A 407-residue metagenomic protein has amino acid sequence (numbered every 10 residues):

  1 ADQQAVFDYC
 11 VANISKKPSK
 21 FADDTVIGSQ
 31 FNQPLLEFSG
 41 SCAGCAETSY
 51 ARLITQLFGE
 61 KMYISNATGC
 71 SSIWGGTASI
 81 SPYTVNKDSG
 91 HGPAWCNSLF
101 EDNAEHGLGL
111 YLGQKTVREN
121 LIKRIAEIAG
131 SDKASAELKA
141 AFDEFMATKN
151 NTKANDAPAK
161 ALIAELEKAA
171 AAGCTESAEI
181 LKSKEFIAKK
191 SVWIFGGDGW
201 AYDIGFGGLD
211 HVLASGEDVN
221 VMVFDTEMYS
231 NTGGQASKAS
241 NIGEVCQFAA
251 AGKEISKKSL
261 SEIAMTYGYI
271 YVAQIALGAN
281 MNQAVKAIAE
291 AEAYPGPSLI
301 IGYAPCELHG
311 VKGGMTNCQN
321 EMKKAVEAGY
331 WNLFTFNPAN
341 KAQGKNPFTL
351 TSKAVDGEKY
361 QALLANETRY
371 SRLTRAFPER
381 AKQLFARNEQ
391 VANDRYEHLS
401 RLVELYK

Functional and structural regions predicted by a protein language model:
A1-I14, T68, S72-F100, H309 (+1 more regions): Terminal amphipathic helices with adjacent charged low-complexity linkers/tails
A1-Q56, Y63, I80, P93 (+4 more regions): Flanking helices and flexible, charged tails adjoining ferredoxin-like Fe-S electron-transfer domains in multi-subunit
Q4-A5, I14, W74-G75, T84 (+4 more regions): Thiamine diphosphate
V26-G40, N97-L112, T116-K133, F186-A188 (+3 more regions): Conserved thiamine diphosphate
S39-S79, G196-H211: Conserved phosphate/anionic-ligand binding catalytic regions in large, soluble enzymes, centered on
T48, L53, L57, K61 (+10 more regions): Generic, well-ordered alpha-helical scaffold segments in large soluble proteins
S79-P93, A284-R380, R387, S400-R401: Glycine/aspartate-rich loop-and-adjacent alpha/beta segment that forms the canonical ThDP
F100-E176: N-terminal leader/propeptide and maturation segments of large enzyme subunits in energy/redox metabolism and hydrolases
